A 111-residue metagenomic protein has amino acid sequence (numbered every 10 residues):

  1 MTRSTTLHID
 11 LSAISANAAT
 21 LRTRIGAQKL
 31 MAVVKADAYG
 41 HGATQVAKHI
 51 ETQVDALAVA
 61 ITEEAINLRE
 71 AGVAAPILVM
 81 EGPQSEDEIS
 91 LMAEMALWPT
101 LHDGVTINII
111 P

Functional and structural regions predicted by a protein language model:
T2-I9, A13-A16, G26-P111: Active-site-proximal beta-alpha core segment in soluble small-molecule metabolic enzymes
